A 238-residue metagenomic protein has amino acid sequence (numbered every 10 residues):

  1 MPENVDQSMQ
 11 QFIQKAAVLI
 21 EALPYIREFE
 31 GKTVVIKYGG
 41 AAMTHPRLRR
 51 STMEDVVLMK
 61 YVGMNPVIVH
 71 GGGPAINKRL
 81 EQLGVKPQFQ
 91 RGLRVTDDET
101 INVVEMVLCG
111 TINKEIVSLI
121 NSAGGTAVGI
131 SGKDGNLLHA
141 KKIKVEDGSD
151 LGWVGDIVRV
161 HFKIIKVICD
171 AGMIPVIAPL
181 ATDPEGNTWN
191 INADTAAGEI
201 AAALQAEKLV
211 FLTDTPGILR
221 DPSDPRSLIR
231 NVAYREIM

Functional and structural regions predicted by a protein language model:
M1-M238: Nucleotide/pyrophosphate-binding catalytic subdomain
